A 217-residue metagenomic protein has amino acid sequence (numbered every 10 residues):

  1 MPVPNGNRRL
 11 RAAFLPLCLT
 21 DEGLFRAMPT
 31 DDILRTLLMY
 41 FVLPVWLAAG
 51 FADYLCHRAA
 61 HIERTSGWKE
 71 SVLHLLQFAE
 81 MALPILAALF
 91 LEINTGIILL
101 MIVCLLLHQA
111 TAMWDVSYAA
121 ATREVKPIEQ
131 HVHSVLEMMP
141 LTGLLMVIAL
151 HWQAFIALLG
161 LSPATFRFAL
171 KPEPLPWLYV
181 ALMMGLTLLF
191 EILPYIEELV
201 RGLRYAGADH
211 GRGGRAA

Functional and structural regions predicted by a protein language model:
F25-Y40, L83-M101, M146-L178: Helix-coil boundary and interhelical linker segments in multi-pass alpha-helical membrane proteins
L38-H57: N-terminal signal-anchor/start-transfer transmembrane helix
F51-V72, L199-G202: Membrane-interface helix-loop junction between the first two transmembrane segments
C56, E80-N94, T111-A121: Membrane-helix exit/interface motif
E63-Q77, K126-V132: Juxtamembrane helix-capping/reentrant segments at transmembrane boundaries
L75-A88, V135-L145: Core segments of transmembrane alpha-helices that mediate helix-helix packing or line hydrophobic substrate/ligand
T95-F166: Membrane-proximal helix-loop-helix units in multi-pass membrane proteins
L170-A217: A hydrophobic membrane-anchoring alpha-helix module
